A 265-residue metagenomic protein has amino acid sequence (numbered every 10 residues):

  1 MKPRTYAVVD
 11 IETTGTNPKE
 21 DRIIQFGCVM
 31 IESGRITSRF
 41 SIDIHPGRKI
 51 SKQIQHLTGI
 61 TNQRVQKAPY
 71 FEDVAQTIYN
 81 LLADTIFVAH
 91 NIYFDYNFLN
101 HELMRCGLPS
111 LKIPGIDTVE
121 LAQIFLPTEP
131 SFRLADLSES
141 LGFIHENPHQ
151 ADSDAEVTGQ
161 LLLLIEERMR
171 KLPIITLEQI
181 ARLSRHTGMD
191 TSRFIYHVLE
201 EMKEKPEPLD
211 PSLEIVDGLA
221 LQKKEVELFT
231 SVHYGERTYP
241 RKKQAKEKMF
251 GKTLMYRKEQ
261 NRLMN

Functional and structural regions predicted by a protein language model:
M1-G115, P127-H149: Conserved non-catalytic scaffold segment of RNase H-like nuclease domains
K2, L164-K242: Acidic two-metal-ion nuclease catalytic site recognized across multiple nuclease folds, prominently DnaQ/RNase D-T
L103, E120-Q123: Phosphodiester-processing cores and adjacent nucleic acid-binding clamps
E120, F132-D136, E156-Q160: Residues on a specific face of well-ordered alpha-helices
Q150-I165: Acidic, divalent-metal-coordinating active-site segment for phosphoryl/phosphodiester hydrolysis, typified by short
S231-N265: Conserved pre-motif I regulatory segment
